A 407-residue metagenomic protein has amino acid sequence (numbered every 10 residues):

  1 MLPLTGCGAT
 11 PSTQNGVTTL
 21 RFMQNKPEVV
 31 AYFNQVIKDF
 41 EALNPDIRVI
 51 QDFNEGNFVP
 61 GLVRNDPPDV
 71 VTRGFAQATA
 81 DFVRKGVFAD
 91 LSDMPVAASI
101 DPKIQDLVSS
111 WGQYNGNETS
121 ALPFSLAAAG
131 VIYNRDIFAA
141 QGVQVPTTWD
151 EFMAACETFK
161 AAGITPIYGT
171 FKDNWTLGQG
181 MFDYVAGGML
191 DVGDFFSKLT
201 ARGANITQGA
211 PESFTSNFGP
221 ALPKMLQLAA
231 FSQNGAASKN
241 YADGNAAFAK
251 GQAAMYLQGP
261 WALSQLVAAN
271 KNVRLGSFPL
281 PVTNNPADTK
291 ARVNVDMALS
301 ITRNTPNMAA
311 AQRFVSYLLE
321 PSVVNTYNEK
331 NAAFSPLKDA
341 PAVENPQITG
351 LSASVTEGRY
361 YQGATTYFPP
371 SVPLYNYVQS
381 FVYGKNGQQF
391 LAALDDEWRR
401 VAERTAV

Functional and structural regions predicted by a protein language model:
M1-A80, K85, A97-A98, P102 (+5 more regions): Conserved N-terminal structural module of periplasmic/extracytoplasmic solute-binding proteins
G61, P68-D69, A98-D136, T165-P166 (+2 more regions): A structural signal for short loop-to-beta-strand junctions that line the ligand-binding cleft of periplasmic/secreted
A76-A129, Q144, M153, D191: Hinge/lid segment of periplasmic solute-binding proteins
A80, G219-P306: Extracytoplasmic/periplasmic substrate-binding proteins
E118-F124, M153-T207: Extracytoplasmic/periplasmic solute-binding protein
A139, E357-V407: Conserved C-terminal helix/tail region of periplasmic/extracytoplasmic solute-binding proteins
T158, K198-A236: Glycine-centered hinge/linker elements that transmit conformational signals in sensory and ligand-binding systems
N245, K250, P260-A268, T283 (+3 more regions): Mature extracytoplasmic/periplasmic domains
